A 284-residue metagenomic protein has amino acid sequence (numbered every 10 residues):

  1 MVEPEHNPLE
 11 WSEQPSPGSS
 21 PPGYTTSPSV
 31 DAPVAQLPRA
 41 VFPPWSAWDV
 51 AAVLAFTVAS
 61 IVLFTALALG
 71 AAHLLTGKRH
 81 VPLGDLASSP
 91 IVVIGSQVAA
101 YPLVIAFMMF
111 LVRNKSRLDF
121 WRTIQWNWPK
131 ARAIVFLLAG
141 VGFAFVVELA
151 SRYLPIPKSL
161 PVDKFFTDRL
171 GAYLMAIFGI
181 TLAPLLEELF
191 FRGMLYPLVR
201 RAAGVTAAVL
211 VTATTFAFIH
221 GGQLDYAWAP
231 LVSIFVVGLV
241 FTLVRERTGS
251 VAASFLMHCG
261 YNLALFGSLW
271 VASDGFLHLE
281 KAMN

Functional and structural regions predicted by a protein language model:
M1-T123, F266-N284: N-terminal, membrane-interfacial amphipathic/helix-forming hydrophobic leader that caps and precedes the first
A51-A55, I94-G95, A133-L138, Y173 (+4 more regions): Hydrophobic alpha-helical transmembrane segments
A72-G95, R113-A183, R201, W270 (+1 more regions): Juxtamembrane helix-loop-helix connectors linking adjacent transmembrane helices in multi-pass membrane enzymes
V104-R113, E148, R152, G179 (+4 more regions): Structural signal for membrane-spanning alpha-helices in multi-pass inner-membrane proteins, emphasizing helix cores
W121, R192, Y196, G238-T242: Interfacial helix-capping/hinge residues at the ends of transmembrane alpha-helices
L185, L189-F190, M194-L195, F218 (+2 more regions): Active-site His/Glu-centered metal-binding helix of metallohydrolases
P197-V209: Solvent-exposed interhelical
T206-A213, A217, D225-N284: Functionally important transmembrane alpha-helices
